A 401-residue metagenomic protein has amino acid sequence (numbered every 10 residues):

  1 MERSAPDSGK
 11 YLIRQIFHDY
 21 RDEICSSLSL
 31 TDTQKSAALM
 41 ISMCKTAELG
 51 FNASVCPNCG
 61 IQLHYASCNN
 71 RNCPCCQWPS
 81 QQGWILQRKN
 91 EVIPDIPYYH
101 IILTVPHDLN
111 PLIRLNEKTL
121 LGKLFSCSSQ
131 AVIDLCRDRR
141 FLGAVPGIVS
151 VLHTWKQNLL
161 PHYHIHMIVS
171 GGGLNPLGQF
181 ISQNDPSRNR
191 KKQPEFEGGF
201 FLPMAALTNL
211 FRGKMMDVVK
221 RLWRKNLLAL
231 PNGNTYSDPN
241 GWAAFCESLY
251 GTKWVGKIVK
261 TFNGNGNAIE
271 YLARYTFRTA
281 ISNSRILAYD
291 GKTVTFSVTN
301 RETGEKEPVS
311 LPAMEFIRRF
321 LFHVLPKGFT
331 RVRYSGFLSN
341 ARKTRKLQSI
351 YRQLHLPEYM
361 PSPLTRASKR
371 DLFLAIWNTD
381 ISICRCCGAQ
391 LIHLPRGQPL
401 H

Functional and structural regions predicted by a protein language model:
M1-H401: Beta->alpha loop/short-helix hinge microenvironment recognizer with preference for catalytic Tyr/His contexts
